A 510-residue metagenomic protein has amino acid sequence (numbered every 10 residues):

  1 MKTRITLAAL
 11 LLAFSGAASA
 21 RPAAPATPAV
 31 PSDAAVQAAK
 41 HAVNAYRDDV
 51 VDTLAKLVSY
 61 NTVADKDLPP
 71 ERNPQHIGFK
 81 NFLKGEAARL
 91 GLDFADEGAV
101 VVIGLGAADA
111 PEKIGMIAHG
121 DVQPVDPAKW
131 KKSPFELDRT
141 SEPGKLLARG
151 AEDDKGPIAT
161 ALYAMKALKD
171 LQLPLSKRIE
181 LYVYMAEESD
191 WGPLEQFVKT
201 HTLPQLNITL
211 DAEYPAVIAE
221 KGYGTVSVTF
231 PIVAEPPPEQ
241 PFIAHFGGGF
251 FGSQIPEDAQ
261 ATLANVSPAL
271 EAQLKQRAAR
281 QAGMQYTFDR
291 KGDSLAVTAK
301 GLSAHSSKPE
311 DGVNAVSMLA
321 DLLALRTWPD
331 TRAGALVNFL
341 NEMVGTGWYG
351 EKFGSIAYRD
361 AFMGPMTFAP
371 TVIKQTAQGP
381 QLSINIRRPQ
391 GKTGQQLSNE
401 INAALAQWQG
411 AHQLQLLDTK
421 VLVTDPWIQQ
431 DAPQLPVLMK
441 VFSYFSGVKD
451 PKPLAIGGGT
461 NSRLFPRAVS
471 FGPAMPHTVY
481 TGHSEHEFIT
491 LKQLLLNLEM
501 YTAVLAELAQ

Functional and structural regions predicted by a protein language model:
M1-P22: Gram-negative bacterial Sec-dependent N-terminal signal peptides
A24-A118, V122-D126, S383, Q395 (+2 more regions): N-terminal helical capping/dimerization or prosegment-like subdomains of hydrolases acting on amide or phosphate bonds
T53-V63, F82, E86-D93, A167 (+5 more regions): Structured segments of extracytoplasmic/periplasmic soluble domains in secreted or envelope-associated proteins
V101-I103, D293-K300, L382-I384, T424-P426: A generic structural motif
P111-V183, E187-S189, S484-E485, L491-K492 (+1 more regions): Active-site metal-coordination/substrate-binding segment of hydrolases, especially metallo-dependent peptidases
D154-E235, P268, G283, G345-F362: Acidic/histidine-rich catalytic neighborhood of metal-dependent amide-processing enzymes
V228, P238, Q254-T262, V266-Q273 (+1 more regions): A short core secondary-structure module
L302-Q381, R387-A403, W408, L414-Q510: An extended, acidic, His-containing surface patch that forms the Zn2+-binding/catalytic region of metallohydrolases
